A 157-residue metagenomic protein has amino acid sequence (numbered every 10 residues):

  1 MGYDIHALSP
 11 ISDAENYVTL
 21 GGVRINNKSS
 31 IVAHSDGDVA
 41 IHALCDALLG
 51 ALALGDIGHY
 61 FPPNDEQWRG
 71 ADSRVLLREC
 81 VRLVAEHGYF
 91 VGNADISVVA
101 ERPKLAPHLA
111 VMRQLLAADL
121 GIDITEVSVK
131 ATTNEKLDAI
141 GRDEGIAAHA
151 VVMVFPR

Functional and structural regions predicted by a protein language model:
M1-A110, L115, L120: RNase III-family endoribonuclease catalytic core
G22-R24, A131, V152-V154: Short, structured patches in soluble enzyme cores that scaffold and shape functional sites
N64, V129-T133: Pyridoxal 5′-phosphate
I96-A100, V129, A150-V152: A structural signal for short, well-ordered beta-strand segments
D123-E126: Short acidic capping loops at alpha-helix termini that bridge into adjacent secondary structure
T133-I140: Short, surface-exposed loop/turn segments at secondary-structure boundaries that line and modulate
I140-R157: C-terminal edge-of-domain segments
